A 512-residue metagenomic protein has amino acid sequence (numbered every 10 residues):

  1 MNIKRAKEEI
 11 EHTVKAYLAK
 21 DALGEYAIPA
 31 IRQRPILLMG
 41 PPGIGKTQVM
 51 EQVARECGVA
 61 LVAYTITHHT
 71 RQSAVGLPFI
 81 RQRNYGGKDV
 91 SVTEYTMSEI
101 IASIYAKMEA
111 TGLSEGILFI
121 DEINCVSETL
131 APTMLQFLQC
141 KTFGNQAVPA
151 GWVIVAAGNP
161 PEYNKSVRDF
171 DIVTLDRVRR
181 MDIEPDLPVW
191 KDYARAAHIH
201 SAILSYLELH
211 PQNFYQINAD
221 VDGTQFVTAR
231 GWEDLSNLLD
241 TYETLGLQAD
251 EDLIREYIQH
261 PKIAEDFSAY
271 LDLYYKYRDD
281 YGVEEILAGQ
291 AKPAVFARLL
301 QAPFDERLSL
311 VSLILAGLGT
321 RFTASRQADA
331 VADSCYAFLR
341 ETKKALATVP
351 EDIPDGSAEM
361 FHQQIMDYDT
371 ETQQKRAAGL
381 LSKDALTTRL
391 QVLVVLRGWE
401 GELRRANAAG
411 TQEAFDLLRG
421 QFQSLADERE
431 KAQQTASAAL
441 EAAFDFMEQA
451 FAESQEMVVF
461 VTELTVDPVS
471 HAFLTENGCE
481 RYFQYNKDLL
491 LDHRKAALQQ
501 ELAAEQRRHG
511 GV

Functional and structural regions predicted by a protein language model:
M1-Q212, I217-D220: AAA+ P-loop NTPase catalytic core and its hallmark functional loops
N2, E184-D186, E243, P303-F304 (+2 more regions): Alpha-helix capping and helix-coil boundary motifs
E8, H12, A16, R55 (+18 more regions): Charged/polar, solvent-exposed surface patches and flexible loops
H12, H68-H69, H198-H200, H210 (+5 more regions): Histidine (H) residue identity feature
E25-R34, G43-K46, Y242-Y257, V512: Conserved, well-structured beta-alpha core segment at the onset of a catalytic domain
P35-L37, C57-H68, I80, D89-G116 (+12 more regions): Conformational switch/transducer regions in large eukaryotic molecular machines and scaffolds
A196-D355, E359: Alpha-helical lid/collar subdomain of P-loop NTPases
L300-V512: Terminal-proximal interaction/regulatory segments of ATP-powered molecular machines
